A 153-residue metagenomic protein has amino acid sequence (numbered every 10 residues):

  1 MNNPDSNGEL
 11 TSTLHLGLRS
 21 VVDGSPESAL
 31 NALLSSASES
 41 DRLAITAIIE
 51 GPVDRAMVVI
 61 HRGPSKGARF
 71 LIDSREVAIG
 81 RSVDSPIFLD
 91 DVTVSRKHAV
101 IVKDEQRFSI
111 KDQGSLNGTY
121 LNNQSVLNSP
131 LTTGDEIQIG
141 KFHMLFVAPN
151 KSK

Functional and structural regions predicted by a protein language model:
M1-L89, S152-K153: Intrinsically disordered, low-complexity acidic Ser/Thr-rich regulatory segments
A68-H143: Forkhead-associated
M144-S152: Short, Lys/Arg- and Gly-enriched loop/turn segments at beta-strand edges
